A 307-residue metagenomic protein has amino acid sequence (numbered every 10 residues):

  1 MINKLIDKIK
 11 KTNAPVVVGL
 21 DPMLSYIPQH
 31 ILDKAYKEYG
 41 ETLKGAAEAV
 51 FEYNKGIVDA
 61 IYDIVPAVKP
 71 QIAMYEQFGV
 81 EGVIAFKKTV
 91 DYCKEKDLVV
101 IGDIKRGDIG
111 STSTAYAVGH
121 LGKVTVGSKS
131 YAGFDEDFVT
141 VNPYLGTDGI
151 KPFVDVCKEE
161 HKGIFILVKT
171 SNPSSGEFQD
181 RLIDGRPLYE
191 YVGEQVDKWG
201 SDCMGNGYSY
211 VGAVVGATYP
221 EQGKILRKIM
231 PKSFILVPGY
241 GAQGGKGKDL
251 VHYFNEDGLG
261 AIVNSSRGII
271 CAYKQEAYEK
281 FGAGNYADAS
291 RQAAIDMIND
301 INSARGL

Functional and structural regions predicted by a protein language model:
M1-A60, F281-A283: N-terminal glycine-rich anion-binding loop in soluble enzyme alpha/beta folds
V18, V68, D103, V139 (+2 more regions): Conserved, mostly hydrophobic/aromatic
G45-A46, K69-G82: Glycine-rich, proline-tolerant flexible connector loops at the mouths of alpha/beta enzymes
V58-I64, Y92-E95, V154-E159, R227-M230 (+1 more regions): Acidic (Asp/Glu)-rich catalytic clusters
V65, F134-D137, K158-I164, G207 (+2 more regions): Glycine-enriched alpha-helix->loop->beta-strand junction motifs that scaffold or abut catalytic
Q77-Y92, I109-A115, L145-K158, T218-R227 (+1 more regions): Active-site-adjacent beta->alpha loops and helix N-cap segments on the catalytic face of soluble alpha/beta enzymes
I104, D108-V211: Conserved anion-binding
A217-N264, G268-Q275: A C-terminal functional module that forms or caps the active site or interfaces directly with catalytic machinery
